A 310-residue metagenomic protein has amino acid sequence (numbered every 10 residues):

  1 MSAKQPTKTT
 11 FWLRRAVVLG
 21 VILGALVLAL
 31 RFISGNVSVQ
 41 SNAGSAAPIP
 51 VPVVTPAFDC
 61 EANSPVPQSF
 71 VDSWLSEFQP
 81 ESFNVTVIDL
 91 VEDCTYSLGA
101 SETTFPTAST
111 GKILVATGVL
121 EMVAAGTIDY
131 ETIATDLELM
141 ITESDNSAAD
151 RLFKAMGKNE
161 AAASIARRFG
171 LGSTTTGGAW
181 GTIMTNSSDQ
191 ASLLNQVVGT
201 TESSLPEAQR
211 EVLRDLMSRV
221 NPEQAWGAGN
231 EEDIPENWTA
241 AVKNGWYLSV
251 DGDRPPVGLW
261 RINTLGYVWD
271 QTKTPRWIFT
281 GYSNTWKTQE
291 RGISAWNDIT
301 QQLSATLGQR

Functional and structural regions predicted by a protein language model:
S2-I22: N-terminal export and membrane-targeting signals
T7-W12, F105, E131, T135: Membrane-helix interfacial "entry" motifs
R14-R15, G20, I33, V37-G44 (+3 more regions): Penicillin-recognizing serine hydrolase domain
V27-G35, E121: Short hydrophobic alpha-helical membrane-anchoring segments
D93, T104-I128, M140, F279: Active-site SXXK
D93-T103, G172-S173: Glycine/charged-rich beta-loop-alpha catalytic/anionic-binding loops adjacent to active sites
G111, T142-N146, K154-E160: Substrate-binding cleft of extracellular glycoside hydrolase catalytic domains
E121-L139, K158, Q209: Short, well-structured active-site flanking segments
